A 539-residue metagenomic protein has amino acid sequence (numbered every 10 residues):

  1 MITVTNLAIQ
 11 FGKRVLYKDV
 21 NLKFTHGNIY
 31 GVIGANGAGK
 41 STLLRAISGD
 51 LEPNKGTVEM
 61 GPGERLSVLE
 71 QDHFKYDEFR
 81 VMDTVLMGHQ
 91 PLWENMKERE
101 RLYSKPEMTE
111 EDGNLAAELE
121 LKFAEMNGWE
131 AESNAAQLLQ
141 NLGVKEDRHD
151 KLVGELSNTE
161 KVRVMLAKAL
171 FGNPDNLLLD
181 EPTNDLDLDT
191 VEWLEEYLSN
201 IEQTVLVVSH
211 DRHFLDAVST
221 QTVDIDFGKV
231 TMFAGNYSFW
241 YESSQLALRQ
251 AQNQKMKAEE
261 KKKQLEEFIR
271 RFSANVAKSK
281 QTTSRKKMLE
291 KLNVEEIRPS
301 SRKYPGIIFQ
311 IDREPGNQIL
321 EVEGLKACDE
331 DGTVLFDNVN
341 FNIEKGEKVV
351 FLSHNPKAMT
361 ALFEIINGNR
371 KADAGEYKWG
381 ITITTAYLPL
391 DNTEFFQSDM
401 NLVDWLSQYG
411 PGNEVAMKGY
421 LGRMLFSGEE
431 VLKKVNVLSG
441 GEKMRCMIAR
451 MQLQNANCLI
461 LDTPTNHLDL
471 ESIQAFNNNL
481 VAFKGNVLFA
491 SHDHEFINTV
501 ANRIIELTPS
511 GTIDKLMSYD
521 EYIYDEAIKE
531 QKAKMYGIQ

Functional and structural regions predicted by a protein language model:
M1-N253, D312-Q539: ABC ATP-binding cassette signature C-motif
Y103, Y241, R270-S273, A277 (+1 more regions): A structural signal for long alpha-helical coiled-coils and helix-turn connectors that form the cytosolic signaling
G113, L186, T283-V294: Extended non-transmembrane interhelical loops and adjacent amphipathic helices of multipass membrane proteins
A136-L142, E267-R271, K287-L292: Short amphipathic coiled-coil heptad-repeat segments
A251-R271, K278-K287, K303, Y524-Q539: ABC ATPase nucleotide-binding domains
A277-Q281, K291-S301, K378: Proline-centered turn/helix-capping motifs that create local helix->coil transitions or kinks
I297-E321: Amphipathic heptad-repeat alpha-helical coiled-coil/stalk segments that mediate oligomerization, filament/stalk
